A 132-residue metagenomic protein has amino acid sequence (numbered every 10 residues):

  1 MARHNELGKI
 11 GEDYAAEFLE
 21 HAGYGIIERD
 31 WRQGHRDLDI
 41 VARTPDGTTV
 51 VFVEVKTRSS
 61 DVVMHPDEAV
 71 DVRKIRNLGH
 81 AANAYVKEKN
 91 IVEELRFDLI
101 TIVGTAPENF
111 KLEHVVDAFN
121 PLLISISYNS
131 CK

Functional and structural regions predicted by a protein language model:
M1-D30, E108: Acidic-basic catalytic patches of nuclease active cores, encompassing PD-(D/E)XK and other metal-cofactor nuclease
L19, L38-A42, T48-D61, L78: Conserved catalytic cores of phosphodiester-cleaving nucleases, focusing on short active-site segments
A22, R36-L38, L95: Short beta-strand or tight-loop elements that sit immediately N-terminal to catalytic metal-binding acidic residues
R29-R32, T101-V103: Short, solvent-exposed loop/turn elements at beta->coil junctions and helix N-caps that rim active or binding pockets
G34, P45-G47, I91, P107: Short strand-connecting beta-turns/loops that link adjacent beta-strands
T57-A106: Catalytic cores of nucleic-acid endonucleases
E88-K132: Domain-level recognition of nuclease-like catalytic cores that cleave nucleotide substrates
